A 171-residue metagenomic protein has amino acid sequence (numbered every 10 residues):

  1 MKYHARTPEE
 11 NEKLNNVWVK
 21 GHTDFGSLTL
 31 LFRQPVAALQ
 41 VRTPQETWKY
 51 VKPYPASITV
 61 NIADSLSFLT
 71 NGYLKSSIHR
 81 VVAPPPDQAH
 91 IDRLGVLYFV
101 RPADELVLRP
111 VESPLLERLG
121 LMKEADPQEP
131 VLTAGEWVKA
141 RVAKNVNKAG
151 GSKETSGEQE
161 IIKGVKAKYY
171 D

Functional and structural regions predicted by a protein language model:
M1-D171: C-terminal flanking tails of non-heme Fe-dependent oxygenases
